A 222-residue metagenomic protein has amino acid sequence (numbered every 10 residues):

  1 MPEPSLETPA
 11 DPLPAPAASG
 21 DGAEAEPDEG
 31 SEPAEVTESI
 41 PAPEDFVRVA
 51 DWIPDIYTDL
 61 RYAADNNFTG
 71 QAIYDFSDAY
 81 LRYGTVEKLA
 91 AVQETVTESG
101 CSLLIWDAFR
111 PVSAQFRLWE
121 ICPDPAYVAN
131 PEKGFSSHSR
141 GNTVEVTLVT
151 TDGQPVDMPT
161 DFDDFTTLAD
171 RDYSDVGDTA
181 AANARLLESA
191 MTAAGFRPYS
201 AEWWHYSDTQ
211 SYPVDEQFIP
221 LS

Functional and structural regions predicted by a protein language model:
M1-W106, E120-S222: Extracytoplasmic cell-surface/polysaccharide-interacting catalytic and binding patches
P111: Segments that shape or occlude catalytic/ligand-binding pockets
A114-Q115: Extracytoplasmic/secreted cell-surface and envelope-processing proteins
